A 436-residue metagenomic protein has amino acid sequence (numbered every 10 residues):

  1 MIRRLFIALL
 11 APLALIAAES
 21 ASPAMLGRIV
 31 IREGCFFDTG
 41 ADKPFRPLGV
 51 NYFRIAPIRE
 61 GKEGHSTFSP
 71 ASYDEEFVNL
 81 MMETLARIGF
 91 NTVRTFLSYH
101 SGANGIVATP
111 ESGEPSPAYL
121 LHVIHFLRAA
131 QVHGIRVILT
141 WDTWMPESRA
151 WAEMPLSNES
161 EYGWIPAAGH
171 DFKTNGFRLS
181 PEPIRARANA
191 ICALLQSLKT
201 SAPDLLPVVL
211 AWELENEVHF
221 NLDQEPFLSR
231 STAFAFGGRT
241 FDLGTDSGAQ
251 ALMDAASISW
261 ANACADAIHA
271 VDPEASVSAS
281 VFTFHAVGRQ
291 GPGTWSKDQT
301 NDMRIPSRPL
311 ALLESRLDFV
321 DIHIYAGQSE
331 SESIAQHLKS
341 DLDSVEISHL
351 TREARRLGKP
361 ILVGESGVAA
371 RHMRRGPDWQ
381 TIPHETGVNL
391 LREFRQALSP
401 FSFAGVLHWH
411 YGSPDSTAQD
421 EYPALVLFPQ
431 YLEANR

Functional and structural regions predicted by a protein language model:
R4-A14: Bacterial N-terminal signal peptides
A17-A24: Boundary at the C-terminal end of the N-terminal hydrophobic targeting segment
L26-L317, I322-E330, V345, E353-K359 (+2 more regions): Active-site mouth of glycoside hydrolases
S333: Active-site- or binding-pocket-proximal scaffold segments within functional domains
L338-S344: Mobile cap/lid helix-loop segments that gate and shape the active-site cleft of serine hydrolases
